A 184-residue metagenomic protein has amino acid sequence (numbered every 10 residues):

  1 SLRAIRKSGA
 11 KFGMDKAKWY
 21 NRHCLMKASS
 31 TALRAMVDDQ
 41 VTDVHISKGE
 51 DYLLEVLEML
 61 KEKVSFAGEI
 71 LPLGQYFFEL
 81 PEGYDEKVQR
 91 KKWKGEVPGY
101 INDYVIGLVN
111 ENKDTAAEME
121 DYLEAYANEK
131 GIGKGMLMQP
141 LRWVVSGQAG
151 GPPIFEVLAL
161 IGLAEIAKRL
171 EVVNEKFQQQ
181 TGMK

Functional and structural regions predicted by a protein language model:
S1, K16-Y20, M36-Q40, D103-Y104 (+3 more regions): A general alpha-helix detector
S1-V44: A conserved active-site cap/scaffold subdomain adjacent to cofactor or substrate pockets
L2, W19-H23, M59-S65, Q139-V144: Short, hydrophobic/amphipathic alpha-helical patches that form generic packing surfaces within helical domains
K7-G13, S47-V56, N128-M136, A149: Structural motif
K7-K16, E171-K184: Charged/polar, low-hydrophobicity segments characteristic of intrinsically disordered regions and flexible loops
M26-S30, G68-L71, G147-I154: Short helix-capping/linker segments at secondary-structure and domain boundaries
S30-K130: Small-residue-rich helix-loop
A117-T181: Charged substrate- and nucleic-acid-binding regions of tRNA-handling and nucleotidyl-transfer enzymes, centered on
